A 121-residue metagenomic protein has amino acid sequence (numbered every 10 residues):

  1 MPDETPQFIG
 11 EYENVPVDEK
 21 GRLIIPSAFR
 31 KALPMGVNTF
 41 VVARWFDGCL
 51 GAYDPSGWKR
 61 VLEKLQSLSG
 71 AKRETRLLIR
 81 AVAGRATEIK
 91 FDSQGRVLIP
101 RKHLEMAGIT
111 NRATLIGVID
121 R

Functional and structural regions predicted by a protein language model:
M1-R22, A28-Q94, R101-R121: Flexible "stalk/tail and boundary" regions
